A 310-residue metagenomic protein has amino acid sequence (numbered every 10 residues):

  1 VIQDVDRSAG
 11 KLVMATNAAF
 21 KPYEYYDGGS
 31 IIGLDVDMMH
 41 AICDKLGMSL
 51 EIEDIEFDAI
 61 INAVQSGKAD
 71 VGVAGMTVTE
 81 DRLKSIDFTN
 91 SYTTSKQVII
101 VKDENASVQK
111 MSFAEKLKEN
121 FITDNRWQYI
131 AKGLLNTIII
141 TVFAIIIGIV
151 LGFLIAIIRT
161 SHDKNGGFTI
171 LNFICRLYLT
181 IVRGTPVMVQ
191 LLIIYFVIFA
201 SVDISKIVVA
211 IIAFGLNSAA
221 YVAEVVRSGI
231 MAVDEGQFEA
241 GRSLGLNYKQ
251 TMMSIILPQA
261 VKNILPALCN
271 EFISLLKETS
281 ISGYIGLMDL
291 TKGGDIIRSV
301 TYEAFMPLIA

Functional and structural regions predicted by a protein language model:
V1-G10, A106-A114, K118-E119: N-terminal, intrinsically disordered, polar/charged segments of Gram-positive cell-envelope systems that serve as
Q3-V5, F88-S91, A200-S201, I273: Short secondary-structure boundary/capping segments
D6-G75: Extracytoplasmic small-molecule ligand-binding "clamshell" domains of the periplasmic binding protein/Venus flytrap
F57-D58, R82, C175: Structural motif corresponding to alpha-helix initiation and N-cap regions
M76-T77, I193: Flexible loop residues that form catalytic and substrate-binding hotspots at small-molecule/glycan-binding clefts
E80-S95, E104: Ligand-binding "clamshell"
Q97-S107, T123: A bilobed periplasmic-binding-protein/Venus flytrap-type ligand-binding module shared by bacterial periplasmic
Q109-A310: Transmembrane alpha-helices and adjacent helix-loop boundaries
